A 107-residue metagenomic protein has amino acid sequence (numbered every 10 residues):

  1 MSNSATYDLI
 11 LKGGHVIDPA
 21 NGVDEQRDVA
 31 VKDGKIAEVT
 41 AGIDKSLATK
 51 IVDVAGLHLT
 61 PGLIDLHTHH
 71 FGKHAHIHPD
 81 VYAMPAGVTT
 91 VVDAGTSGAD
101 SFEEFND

Functional and structural regions predicted by a protein language model:
M1-S2, H74: Intrinsically disordered low-complexity regions specifically enriched for long asparagine
S2-I10, H15-T60: Histidine-rich, glycine-flanked metal-binding segment
K45-S46, D53-D107: Metal-associated gating/positioning segment near the N- to mid-region
